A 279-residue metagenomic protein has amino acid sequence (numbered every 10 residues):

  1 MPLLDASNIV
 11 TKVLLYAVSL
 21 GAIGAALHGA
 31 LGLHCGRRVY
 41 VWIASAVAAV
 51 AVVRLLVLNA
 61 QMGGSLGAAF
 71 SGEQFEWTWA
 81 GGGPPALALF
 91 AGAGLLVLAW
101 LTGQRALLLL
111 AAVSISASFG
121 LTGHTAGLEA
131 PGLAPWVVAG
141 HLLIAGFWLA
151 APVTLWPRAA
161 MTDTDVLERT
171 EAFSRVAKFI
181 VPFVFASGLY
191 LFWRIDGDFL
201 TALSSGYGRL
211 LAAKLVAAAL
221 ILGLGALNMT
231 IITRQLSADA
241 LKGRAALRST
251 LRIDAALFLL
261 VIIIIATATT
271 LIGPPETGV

Functional and structural regions predicted by a protein language model:
M1-V279: Polytopic transmembrane helical bundles with strong interfacial aromatic enrichment
